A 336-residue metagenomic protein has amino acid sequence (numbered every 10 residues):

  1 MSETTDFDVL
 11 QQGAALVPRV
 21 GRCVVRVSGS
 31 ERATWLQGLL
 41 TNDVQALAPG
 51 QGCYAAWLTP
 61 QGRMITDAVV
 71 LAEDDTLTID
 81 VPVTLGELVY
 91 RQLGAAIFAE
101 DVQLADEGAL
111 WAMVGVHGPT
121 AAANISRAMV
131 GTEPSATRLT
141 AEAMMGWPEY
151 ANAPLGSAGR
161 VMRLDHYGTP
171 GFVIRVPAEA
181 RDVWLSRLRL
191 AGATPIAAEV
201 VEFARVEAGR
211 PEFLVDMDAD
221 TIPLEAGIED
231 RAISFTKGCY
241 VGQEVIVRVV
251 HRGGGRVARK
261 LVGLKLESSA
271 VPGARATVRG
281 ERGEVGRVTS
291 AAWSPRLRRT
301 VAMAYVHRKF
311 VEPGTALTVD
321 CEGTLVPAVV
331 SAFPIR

Functional and structural regions predicted by a protein language model:
M1-I65: Acidic, proline/glycine-enriched N-terminal capping motif
E3-Q12, A55-D67, I97-E100, A153-M162 (+1 more regions): Short amphipathic beta-strand starts and helix->beta connectors
A15-V17, V24, V69-E212: Acidic, low-complexity central loop/insert segments
R26-R32, V116-A121, K265-G273: Short, surface-exposed ligand-recognition loops at beta-strand->loop->(often short) alpha-helix junctions that present
G29, I79, V116-G118, I174 (+4 more regions): Residue-level signal for inorganic ion chemistry
G50-G52, P134-A153, G209, L214-D218 (+3 more regions): Glycine-centered loop/turn motifs
V173-L261, K265: Anionic-ligand-binding alpha/beta catalytic cores of soluble enzymes and soluble regulatory domains that recognize
T221, G227-I233, Y240-Q243, V247-R336: Glycine-rich, small/acidic residue-mixed loop/short-helix segments
